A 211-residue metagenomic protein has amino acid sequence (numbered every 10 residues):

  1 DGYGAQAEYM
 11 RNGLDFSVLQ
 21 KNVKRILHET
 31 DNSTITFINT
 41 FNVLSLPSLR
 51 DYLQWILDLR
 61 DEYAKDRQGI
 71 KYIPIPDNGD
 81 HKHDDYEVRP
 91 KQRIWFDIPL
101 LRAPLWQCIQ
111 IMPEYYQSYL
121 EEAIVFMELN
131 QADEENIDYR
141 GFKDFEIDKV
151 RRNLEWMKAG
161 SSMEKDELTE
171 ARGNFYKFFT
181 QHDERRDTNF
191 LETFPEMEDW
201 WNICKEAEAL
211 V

Functional and structural regions predicted by a protein language model:
D1-V211: Radical SAM enzyme [4Fe-4S]-AdoMet core and its adjacent flexible, acidic and glycine-rich loops/tails across
